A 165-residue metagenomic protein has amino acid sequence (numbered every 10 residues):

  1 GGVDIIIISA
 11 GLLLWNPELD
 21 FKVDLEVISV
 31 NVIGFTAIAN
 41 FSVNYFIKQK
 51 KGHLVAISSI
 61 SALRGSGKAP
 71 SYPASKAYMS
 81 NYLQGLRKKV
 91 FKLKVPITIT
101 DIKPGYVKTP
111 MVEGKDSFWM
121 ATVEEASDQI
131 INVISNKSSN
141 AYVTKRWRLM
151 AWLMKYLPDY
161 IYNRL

Functional and structural regions predicted by a protein language model:
S9-W15: Conserved NAD(P)H cofactor-binding loop of Rossmann-fold oxidoreductase domains
N16-S29: Short alpha-helical oligomerization interface
A39, S75: Active-site helix of classical SDR
S59: Residue(s) in the substrate-gating loop at a strand-loop-helix junction that position the organic substrate next
R64, G85-T98: Active-site-adjacent segment of SDR/Rossmann-fold oxidoreductases
S66-P70, K115: Active-site loop immediately N-terminal to the catalytic Tyr-X3-Lys motif of short-chain dehydrogenase/reductase
D101, E113-W152: C-terminal helical subdomain
